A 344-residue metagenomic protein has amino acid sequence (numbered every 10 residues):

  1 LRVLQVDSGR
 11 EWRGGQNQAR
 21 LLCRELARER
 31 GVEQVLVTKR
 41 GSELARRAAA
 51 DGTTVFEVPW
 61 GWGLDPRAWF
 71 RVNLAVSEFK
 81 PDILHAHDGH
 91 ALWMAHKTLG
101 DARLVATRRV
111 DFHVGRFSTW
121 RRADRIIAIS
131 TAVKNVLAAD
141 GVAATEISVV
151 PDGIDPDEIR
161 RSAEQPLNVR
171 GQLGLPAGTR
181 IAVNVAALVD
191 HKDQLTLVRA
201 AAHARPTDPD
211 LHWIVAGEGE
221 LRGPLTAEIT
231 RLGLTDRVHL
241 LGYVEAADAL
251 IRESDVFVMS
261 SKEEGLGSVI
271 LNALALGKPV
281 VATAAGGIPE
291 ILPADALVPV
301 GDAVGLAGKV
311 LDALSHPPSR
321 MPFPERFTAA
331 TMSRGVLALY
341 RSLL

Functional and structural regions predicted by a protein language model:
R13-R24, R180-H203, W213, E220-T226 (+1 more regions): A conserved mid-protein helix/loop that constitutes part of the nucleotide-sugar donor-binding site
G14, P317-L344: A charged, aromatic-enriched C-terminal amphipathic alpha-helix characteristic of glycosyltransferases across folds
L36-T38, P279-A282: Short hydrophobic beta-strand element within catalytic cores of glycosyltransferases and related nucleotide-activated
G100-T131, D140: A conserved, positively charged/aromatic
A132, G153: Carbohydrate-associated surface elements
R160-L175, T230, P318-R320, P324: A short helix/loop element that forms part of the nucleotide-sugar donor recognition site in Leloir-type
Y243, K262: Aromatic "clamp/platform" in nucleotide-sugar-dependent glycosyltransferases that forms part of the donor/acceptor
D295-V304, L311-H316: Conserved acidic donor-binding segment of nucleotide-sugar-dependent glycosyltransferases
